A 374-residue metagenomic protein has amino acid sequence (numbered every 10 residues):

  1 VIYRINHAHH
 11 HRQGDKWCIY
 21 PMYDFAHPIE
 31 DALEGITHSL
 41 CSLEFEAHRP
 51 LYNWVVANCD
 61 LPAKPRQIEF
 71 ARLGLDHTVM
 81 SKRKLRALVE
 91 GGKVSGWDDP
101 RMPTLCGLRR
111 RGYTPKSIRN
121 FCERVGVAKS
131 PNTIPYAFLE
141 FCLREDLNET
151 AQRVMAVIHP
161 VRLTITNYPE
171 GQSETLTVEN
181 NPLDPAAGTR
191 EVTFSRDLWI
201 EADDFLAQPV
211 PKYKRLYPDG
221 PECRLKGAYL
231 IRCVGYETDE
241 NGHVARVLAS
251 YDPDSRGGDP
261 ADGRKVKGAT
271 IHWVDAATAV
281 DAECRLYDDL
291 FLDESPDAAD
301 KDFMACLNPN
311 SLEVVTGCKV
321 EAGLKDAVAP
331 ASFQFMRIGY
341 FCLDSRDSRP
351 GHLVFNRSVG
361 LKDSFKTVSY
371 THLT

Functional and structural regions predicted by a protein language model:
V1-L85, L143, Q152, V157-A261: Active-site cores that bind ATP or allylic diphosphates and position pyrophosphate for catalysis
P28-T37, K64, K84-L88, S95-M102 (+1 more regions): Short acidic (Asp/Glu) and glycine-rich catalytic loops that position anionic groups and cofactors
G74-V89, K93-R109, N148: Flexible, glycine-rich loop/tail regions that form catalytic "lids" or insertion modules at the edges of active sites
D98-A187: Extended, domain-scale alpha-helical bundle/helix-rich regions
R224, Y229-M304: C-terminal, non-catalytic macromolecule-binding modules
Y287-D288, G323, F333-I338, D344-S369: Auxiliary tRNA-acceptor-end handling modules of aminoacyl-tRNA synthetases
V314-S332: A conserved acidic, glycine/proline-rich C-terminal tail/linker
Y370-T374: Conserved small/polar residues in nucleotide/adenosyl-binding loops
